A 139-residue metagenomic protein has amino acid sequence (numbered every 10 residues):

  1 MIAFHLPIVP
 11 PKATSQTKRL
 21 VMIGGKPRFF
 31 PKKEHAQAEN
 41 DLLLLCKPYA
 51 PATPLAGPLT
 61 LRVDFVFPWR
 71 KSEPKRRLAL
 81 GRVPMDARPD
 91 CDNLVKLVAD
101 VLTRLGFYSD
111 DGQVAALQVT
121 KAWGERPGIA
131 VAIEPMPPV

Functional and structural regions predicted by a protein language model:
M1-V139: Acidic, proline/glycine-enriched N-terminal capping motif
